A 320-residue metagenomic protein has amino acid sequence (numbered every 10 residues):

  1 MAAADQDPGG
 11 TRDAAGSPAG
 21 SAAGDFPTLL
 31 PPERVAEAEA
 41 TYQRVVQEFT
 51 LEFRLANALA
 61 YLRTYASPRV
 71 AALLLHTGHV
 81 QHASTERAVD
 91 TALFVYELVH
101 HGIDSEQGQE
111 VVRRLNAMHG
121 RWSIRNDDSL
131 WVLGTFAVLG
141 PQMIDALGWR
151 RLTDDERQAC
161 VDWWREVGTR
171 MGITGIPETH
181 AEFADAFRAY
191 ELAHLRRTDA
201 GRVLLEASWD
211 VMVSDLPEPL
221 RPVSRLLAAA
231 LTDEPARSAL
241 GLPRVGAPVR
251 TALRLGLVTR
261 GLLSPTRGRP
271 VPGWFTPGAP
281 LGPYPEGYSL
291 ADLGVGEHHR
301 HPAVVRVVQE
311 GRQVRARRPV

Functional and structural regions predicted by a protein language model:
M1-V320: Mature, function-bearing regions of proteins
